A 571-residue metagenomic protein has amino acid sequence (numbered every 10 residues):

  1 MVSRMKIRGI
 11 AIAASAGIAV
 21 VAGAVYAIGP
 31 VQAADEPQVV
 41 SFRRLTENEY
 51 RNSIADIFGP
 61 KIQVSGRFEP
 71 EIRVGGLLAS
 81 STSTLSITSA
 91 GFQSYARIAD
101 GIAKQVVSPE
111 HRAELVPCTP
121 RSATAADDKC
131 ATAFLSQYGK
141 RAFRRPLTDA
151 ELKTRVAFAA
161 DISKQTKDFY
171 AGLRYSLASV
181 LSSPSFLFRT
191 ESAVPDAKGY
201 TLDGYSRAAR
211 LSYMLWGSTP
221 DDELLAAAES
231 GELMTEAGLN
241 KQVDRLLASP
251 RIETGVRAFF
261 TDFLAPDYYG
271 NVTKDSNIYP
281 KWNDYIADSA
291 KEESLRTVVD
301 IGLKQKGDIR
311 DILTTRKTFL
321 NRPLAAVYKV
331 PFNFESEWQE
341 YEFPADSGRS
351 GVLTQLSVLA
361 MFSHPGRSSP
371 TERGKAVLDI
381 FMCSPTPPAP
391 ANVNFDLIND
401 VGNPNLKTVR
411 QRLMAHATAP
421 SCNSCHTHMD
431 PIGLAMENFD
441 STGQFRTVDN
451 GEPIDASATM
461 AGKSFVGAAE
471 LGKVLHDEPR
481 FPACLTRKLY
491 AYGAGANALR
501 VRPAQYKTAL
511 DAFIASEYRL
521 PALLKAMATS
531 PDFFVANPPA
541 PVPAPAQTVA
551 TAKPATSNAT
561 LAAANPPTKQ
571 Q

Functional and structural regions predicted by a protein language model:
V2-A16: Bacterial N-terminal signal peptides that target proteins for export
S15-G23: Hydrophobic membrane-insertion alpha-helices, especially the h-region of bacterial N-terminal signal peptides
I28, A33-D35, A55-R480, T486-A491 (+2 more regions): Active-site substrate-binding loop specific to GH73 endo-beta-N-acetylglucosaminidase modules in bacterial autolysins
V40-L45, E49-R51, A55-F58: N-terminal module-boundary/linker segments of secreted carbohydrate-active enzymes
G493-A498: Axial heme c-ligation environment in periplasmic c-type cytochrome domains
